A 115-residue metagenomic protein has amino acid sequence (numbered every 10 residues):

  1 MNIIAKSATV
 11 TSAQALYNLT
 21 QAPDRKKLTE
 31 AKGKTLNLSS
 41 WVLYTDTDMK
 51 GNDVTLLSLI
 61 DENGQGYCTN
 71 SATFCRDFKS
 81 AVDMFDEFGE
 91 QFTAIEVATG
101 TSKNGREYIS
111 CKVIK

Functional and structural regions predicted by a protein language model:
M1-G64, N104, S110-K115: OB-fold ssDNA-binding interfaces and closely related basic DNA-contact patches used across DNA replication/repair
T29-A31, R76-E96: Short nucleic-acid-contacting surface segments enriched for D/E, G, S/T with interspersed K/R
Y67-F78: GIY-YIG-like beta-to-alpha core
A98-K103: Short, exposed beta-strand-loop hairpins at the edges of beta-sheets in extracellular/periplasmic proteins
